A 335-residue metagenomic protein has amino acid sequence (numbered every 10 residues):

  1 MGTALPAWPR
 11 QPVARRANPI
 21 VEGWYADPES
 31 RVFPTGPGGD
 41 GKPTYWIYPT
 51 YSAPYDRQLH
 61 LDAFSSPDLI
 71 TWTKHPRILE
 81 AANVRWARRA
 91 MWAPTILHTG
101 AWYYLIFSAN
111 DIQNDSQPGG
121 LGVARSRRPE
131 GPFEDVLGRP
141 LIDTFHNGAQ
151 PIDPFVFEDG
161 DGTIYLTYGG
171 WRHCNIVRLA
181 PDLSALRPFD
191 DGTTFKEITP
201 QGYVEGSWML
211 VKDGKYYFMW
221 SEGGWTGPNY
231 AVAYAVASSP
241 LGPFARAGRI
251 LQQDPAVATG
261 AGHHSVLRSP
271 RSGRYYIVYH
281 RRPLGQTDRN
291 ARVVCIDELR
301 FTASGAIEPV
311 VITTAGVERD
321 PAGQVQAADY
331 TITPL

Functional and structural regions predicted by a protein language model:
G2-L335: Carbohydrate-active catalytic/glycan-binding domains of CAZyme proteins, especially the secreted or lumenal ectodomains
